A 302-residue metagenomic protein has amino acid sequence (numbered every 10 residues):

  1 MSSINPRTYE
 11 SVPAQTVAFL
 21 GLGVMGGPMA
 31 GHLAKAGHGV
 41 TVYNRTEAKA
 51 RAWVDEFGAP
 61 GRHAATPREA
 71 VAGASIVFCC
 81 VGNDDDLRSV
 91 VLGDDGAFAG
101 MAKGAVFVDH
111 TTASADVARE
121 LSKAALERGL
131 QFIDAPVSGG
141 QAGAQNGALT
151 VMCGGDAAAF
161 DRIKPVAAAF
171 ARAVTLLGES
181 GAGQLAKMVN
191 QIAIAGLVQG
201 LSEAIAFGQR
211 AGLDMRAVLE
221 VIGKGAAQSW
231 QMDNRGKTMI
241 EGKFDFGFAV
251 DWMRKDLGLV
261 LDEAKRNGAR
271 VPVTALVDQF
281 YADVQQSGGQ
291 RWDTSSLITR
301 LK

Functional and structural regions predicted by a protein language model:
S2-C79, A105, H110-T111: NAD(P)+-binding Rossmann beta1-loop-alpha1 motif at the extreme N-terminus of oxidoreductases
M29-L33, L121, V166, F207: Hydrophobic residues within alpha-helices that form the first helical element adjacent to the glycine-rich loop
V40, H63, Q131-I133, V174 (+2 more regions): Hydrophobic beta-strand scaffold residues
P67-C79, N83-L130: Rossmann-fold NAD(P) dinucleotide-binding segment
V81, T112-I192: Rossmann-fold dinucleotide-binding core
G147-G154, T175, E179-A211, I222-N234 (+1 more regions): Active-site-proximal catalytic alpha-helix in oxidoreductases
S180, Q184, Q228-T294, R300-L301: Interdomain hinge/lid region at the active-site interface of Rossmann-like NAD(P)-dependent oxidoreductases
